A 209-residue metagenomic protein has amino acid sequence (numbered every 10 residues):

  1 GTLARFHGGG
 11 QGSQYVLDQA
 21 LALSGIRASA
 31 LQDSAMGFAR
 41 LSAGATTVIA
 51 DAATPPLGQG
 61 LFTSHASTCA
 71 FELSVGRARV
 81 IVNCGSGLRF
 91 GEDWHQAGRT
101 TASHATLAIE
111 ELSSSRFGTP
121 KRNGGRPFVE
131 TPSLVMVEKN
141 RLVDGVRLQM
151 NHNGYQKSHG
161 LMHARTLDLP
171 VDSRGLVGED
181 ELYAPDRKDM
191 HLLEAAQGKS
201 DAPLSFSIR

Functional and structural regions predicted by a protein language model:
G1-V82: Carbohydrate-active enzyme catalytic cores, enriched for enzymes that act on polyanionic acidic polysaccharides
S13-D18, G85, L112, P170: Alpha-helix initiation/capping motif
I49-A50, N83-G87, V143-G145: Alpha-helical context
P55-L57, S64-T68, G85-S103: Extended active-site and interfacial segments that coordinate phosphate-rich ligands in large catalytic machineries
R89-R209: CBM-like, beta-strand-rich accessory domains located in the C-terminal region of large, secreted polysaccharide-active
